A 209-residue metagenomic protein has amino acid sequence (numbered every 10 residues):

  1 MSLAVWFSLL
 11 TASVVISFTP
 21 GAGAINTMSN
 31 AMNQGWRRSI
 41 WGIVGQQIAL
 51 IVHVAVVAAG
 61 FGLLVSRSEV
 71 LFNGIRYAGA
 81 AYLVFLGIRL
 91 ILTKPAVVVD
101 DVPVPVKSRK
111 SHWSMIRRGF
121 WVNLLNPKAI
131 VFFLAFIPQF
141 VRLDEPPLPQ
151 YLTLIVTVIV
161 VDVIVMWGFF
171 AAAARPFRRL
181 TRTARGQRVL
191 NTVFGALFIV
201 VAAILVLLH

Functional and structural regions predicted by a protein language model:
L3-N73, A135-I159, G168-A172, R178: Juxtamembrane transmembrane-helix termini in multi-pass membrane transport proteins
A4, K110-M115, P127: Juxtamembrane cytosolic amphipathic helices that cap and anchor the N-termini of specific transmembrane helices
G21, N126, G195: Short, conserved phosphate/pyrophosphate- and ester-handling motifs at nucleotide-, phospho-/glycolipid
W36-V44, G119-W121, T183-G186: Juxtamembrane helix-capping/reentrant segments at transmembrane boundaries
R67-V98, D162-F169, A173, R178-H209: Selective transmembrane alpha-helices of multi-pass membrane proteins
L92-S111: Flexible cytoplasmic inter-helical loops of multi-pass small-molecule transporters
G119, L125-K128: Selected transmembrane alpha-helices and immediately adjacent juxtamembrane segments of polytopic inner-membrane
